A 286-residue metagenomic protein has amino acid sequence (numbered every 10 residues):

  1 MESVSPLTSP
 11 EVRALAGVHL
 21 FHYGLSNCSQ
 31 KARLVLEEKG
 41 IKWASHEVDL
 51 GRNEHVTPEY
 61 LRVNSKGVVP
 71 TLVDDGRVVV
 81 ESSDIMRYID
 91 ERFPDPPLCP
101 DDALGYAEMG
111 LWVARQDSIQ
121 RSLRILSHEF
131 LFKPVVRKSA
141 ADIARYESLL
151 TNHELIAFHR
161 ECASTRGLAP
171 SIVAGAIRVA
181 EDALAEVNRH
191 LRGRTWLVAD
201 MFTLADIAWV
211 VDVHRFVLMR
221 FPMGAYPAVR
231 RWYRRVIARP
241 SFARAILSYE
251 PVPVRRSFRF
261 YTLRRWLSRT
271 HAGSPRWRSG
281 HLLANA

Functional and structural regions predicted by a protein language model:
M1-E154, L263-R264, T270-A286: GST-like domain detector, emphasizing the conserved glutathione-binding G-site in the N-terminal thioredoxin-like
L50-G51, F202, P251-V252: Positions that flank functional sites
L61, A114, R192, R234-I237 (+1 more regions): Alpha-helix boundary recognition
D90, D212-V213, I246: Active-site-flanking alpha-helical
P96-D101, S122-L123, L197-D200, A243-L247: Short, hydrophobic secondary-structure boundary micro-motifs
R121-A238, A284: GST-like fold's C-terminal all-alpha helical module
A225, R230-A286: Long, positively charged, glycine-interspersed low-complexity recognition regions
